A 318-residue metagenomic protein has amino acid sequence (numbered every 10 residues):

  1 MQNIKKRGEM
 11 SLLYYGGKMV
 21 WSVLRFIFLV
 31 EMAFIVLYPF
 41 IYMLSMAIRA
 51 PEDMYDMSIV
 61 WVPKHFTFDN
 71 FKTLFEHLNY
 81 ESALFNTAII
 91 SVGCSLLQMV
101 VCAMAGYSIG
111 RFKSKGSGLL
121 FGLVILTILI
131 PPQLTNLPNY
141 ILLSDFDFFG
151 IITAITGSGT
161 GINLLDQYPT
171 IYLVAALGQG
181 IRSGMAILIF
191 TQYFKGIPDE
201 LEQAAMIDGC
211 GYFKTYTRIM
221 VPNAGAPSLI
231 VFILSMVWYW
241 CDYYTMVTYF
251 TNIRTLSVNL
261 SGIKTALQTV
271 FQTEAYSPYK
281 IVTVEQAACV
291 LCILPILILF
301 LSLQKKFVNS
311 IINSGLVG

Functional and structural regions predicted by a protein language model:
M1-G16: Short, Lys/Arg-rich, polar N-terminal cytosolic tail immediately upstream of the first transmembrane signal-anchor
Y14-Y15, W21-G318: A structural signal for multi-pass alpha-helical bundles of membrane permease subunits that mediate small-molecule
